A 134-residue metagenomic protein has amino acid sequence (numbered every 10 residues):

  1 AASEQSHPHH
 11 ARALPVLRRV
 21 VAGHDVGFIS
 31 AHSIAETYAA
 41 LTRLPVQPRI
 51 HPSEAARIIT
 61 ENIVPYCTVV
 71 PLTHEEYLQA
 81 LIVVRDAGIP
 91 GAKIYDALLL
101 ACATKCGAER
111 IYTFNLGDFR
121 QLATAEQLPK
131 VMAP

Functional and structural regions predicted by a protein language model:
A1, A39-T42, T60, I82: Generic alpha-helical structural context detector
A1-I29, L44-R57, Q121: Short, well-structured N-terminal submotif of metal-dependent ribonuclease cores
Q5, A31-A35, I63-A87: Acidic catalytic patch
G23-G27, C67-T68, K105-R110: Short active-site oxyanion
F28-I29, P71, I94, T113-F114: Short beta-strand scaffold positions
A97-P134: Acidic, PIN/NYN-like endoribonuclease modules and their adjacent C-terminal/linker elements
